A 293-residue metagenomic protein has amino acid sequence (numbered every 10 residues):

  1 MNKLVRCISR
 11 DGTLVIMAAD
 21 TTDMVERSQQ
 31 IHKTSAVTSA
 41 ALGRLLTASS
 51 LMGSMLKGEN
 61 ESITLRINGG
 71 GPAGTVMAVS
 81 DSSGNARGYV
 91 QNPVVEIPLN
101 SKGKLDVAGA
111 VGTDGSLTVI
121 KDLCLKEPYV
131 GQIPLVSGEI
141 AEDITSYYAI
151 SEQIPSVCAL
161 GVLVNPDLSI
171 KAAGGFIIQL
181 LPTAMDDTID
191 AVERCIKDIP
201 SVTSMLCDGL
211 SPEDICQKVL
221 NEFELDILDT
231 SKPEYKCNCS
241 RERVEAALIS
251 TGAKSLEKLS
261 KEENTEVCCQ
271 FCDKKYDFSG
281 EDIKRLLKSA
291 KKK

Functional and structural regions predicted by a protein language model:
M1-D229: Interaction interfaces in information-processing and related assembly proteins
K197-K293: Cys/His-clustered metal-coordination modules, chiefly Zn-binding fingers
